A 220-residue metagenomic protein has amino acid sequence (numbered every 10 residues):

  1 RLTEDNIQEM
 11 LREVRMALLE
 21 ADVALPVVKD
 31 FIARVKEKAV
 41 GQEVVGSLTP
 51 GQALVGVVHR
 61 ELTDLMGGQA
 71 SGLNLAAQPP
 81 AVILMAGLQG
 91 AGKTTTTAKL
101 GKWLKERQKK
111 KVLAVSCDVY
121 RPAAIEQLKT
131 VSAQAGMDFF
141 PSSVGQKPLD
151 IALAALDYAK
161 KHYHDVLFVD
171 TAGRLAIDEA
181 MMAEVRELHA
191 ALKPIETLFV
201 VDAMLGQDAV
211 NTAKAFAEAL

Functional and structural regions predicted by a protein language model:
L2-C117, A124-G145, A152-T171: Primarily NTPase-proximal linker/entry elements flanking Walker-type ATP/GTP-binding cores
V119-Y120, A203: Short glycine-enriched loops at secondary-structure junctions
P122-L128, A209-T212: Short, glycine/polar-rich helix-capping loops at beta-to-alpha or helix-loop-helix junctions that flank or form
K147-K161, R174-L220: Conserved catalytic-core segment of NTP-binding enzymes
